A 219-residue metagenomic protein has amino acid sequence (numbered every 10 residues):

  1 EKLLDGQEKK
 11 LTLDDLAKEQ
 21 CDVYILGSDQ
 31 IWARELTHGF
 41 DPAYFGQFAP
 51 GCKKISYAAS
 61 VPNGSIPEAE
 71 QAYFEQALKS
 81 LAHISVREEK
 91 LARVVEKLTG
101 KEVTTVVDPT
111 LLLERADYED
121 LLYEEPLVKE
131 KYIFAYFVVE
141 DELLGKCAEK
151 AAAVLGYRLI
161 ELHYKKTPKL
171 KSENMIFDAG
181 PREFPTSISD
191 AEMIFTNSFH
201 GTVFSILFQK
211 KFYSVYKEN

Functional and structural regions predicted by a protein language model:
E1-Q76: Aromatic- and Gly/Pro-rich donor/ligand-binding loops that form nucleotide- or phosphate-bearing donor binding pockets
A17-Q20, F48-G51, Y118-Y132: Nucleotide-sugar donor-binding and catalytic loop/hinge architecture of NDP-sugar-dependent glycosyltransferases
C21, L81, A191: An anion/phosphate-binding loop that grips the pyrophosphate of nucleotide cofactors and donors
A58-P62, V94-V95, F137-V138, L143-G180: Catalytic donor nucleotide-activated moiety binding site of glycosyltransferases and closely related
G64-A69, L111-E125: Acidic anion/phosphate-binding donor-loop and adjacent secondary structure in glycosyltransferase catalytic cores
L81-E88, F195: A short beta-strand/loop micro-motif in the catalytic core of glycosyltransferases that engages the nucleotide-sugar
V103-L111, R115, Y164-N197: Donor nucleotide-activated moiety binding/catalytic core segment of transferases that use nucleotide-activated donors
S187-N219: A donor-sugar binding/catalytic signature common to diverse glycosyltransferases and related nucleotide-sugar
